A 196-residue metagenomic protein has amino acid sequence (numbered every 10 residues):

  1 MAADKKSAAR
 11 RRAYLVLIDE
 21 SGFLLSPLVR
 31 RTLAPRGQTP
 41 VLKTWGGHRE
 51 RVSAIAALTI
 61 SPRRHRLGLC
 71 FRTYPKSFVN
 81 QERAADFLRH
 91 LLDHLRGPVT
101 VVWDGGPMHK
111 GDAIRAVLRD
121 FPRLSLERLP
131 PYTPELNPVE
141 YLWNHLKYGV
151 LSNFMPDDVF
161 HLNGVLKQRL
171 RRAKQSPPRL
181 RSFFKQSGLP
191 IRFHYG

Functional and structural regions predicted by a protein language model:
M1-G196: Short functional hotspots at interaction and active-site rims
